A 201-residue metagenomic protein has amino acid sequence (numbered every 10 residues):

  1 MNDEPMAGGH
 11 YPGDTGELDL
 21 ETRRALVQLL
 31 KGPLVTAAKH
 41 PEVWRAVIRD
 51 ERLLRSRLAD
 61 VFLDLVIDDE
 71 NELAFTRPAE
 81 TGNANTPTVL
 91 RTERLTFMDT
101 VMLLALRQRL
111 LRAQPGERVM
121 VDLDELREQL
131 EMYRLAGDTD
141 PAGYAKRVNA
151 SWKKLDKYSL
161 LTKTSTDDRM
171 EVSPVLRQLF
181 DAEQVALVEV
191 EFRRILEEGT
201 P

Functional and structural regions predicted by a protein language model:
M1-N85: Eukaryotic partner-binding/assembly regions in large regulatory complexes
P33-E42, P115-M132, A136-T139: Short acidic, hydrophobic short linear motifs in intrinsically disordered regions
R49-L54, T139-K157: Short amphipathic alpha-helical interaction segments
R55-V119, D124: Short basic alpha-helical hairpin corresponding to helix-turn-helix/winged-helix-like nucleic-acid-binding
D60-I67, W152-D167: A short, conserved structural fragment
N71-T76, T162-E183: Accessory beta->alpha helical hairpin/"wing" motif in late/C-terminal subdomains of nucleic-acid enzymes
T86, L90-E93, L176-P201: Short, amphipathic alpha-helical interaction segments positioned at domain boundaries
G137-Y144, Y158-E171: Short conserved catalytic/interaction loops centered on acidic-Pro-aromatic/His motifs
